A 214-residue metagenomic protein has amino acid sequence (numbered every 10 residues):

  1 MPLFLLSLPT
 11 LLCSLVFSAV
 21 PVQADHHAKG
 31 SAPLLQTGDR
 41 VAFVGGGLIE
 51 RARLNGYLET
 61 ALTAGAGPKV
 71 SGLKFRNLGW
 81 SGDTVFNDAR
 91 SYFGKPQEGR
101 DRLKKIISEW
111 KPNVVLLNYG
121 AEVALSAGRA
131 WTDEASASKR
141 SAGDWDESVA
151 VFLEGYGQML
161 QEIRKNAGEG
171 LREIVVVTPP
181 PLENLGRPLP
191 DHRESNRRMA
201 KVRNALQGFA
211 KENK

Functional and structural regions predicted by a protein language model:
P2-A19: Bacterial N-terminal signal peptides
V20-A24: Intrinsic low-complexity/disordered segments
D25-H26, G30-T37, G56-R76, W80-K214: Alpha-helical cap/lid subdomain in secreted, periplasmic, or secretory-pathway luminal O-acyl-processing enzymes
G46: Active-site glycine-centered loops adjacent to acidic/histidine catalytic or metal-binding residues that shape
I49: Short active-site segment of divalent metal-dependent hydrolases/proteases that encodes the spacing between
A52-R53: Short N-terminal helix/helix-N-cap motif within the alpha/beta-hydrolase-1
